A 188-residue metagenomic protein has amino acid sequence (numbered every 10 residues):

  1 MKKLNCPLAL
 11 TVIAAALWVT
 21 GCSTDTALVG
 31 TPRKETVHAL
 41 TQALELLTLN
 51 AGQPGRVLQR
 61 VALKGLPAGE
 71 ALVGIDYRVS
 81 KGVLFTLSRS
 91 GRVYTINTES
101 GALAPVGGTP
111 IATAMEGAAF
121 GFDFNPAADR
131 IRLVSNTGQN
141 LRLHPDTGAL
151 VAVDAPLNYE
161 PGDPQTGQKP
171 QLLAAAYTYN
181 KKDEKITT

Functional and structural regions predicted by a protein language model:
M1-A9: Bacterial N-terminal signal peptides that target proteins for export
W18-G21: C-terminal motif of bacterial Sec signal peptides marking the signal peptidase cleavage site
S23-R33, V73-G82, T113-D129, G167-T188: Structural signature of eukaryotic scaffold interfaces centered on beta-propeller domains
A27-G52: An edge-strand/N-cap motif at the start of beta-rich repeat modules
T36-L40, V83-T86, Y94, D129-L133 (+2 more regions): Conserved beta-propeller blade signature
A43-L47, S90-V93, T137-N140: Loop/turn residues immediately N-terminal
A51-P54, N97-G101, P145-G148: Short loop/turn segments that connect beta-strands within beta-propeller blades
Q59-A68, A104-M115, T147-P170: Surface-exposed loop and turn segments in beta-propeller and other repeat-based domains that flank or scaffold
